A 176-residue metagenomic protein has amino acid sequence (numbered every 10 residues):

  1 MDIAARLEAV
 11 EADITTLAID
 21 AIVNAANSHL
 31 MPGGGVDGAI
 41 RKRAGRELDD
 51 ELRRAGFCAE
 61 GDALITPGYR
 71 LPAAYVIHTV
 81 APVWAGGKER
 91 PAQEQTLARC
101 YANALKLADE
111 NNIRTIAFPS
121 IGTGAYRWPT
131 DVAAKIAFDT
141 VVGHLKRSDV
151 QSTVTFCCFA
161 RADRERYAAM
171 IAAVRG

Functional and structural regions predicted by a protein language model:
M1-N111: Glycine-/small-residue-enriched capping loops at alpha/beta junctions
W84-G176: Phosphate/ribose-phosphate-bearing ligand recognition and processing surfaces, centered on ADP-ribose/NAD(+/P+) systems
